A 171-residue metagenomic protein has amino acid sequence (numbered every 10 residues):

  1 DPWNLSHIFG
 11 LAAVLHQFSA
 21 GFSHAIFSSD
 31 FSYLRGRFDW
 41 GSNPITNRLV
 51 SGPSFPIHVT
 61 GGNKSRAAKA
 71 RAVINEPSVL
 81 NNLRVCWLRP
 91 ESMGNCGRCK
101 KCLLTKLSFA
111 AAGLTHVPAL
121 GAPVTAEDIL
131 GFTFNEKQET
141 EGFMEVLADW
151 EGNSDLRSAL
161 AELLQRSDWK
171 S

Functional and structural regions predicted by a protein language model:
D1-S171: Nucleotide-activated chemistry modules centered on ATP-dependent adenylation/adenylyltransferase
